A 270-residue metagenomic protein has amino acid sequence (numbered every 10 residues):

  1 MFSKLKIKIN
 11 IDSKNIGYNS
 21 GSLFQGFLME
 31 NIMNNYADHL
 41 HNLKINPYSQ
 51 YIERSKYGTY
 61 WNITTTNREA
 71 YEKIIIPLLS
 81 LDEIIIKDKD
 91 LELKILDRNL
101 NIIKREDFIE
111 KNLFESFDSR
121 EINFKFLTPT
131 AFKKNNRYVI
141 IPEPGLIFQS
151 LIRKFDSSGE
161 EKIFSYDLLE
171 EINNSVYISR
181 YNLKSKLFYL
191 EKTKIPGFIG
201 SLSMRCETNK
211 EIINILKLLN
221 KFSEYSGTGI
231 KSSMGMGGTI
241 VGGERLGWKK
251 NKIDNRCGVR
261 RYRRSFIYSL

Functional and structural regions predicted by a protein language model:
M1-L270: RNA-interacting cores
